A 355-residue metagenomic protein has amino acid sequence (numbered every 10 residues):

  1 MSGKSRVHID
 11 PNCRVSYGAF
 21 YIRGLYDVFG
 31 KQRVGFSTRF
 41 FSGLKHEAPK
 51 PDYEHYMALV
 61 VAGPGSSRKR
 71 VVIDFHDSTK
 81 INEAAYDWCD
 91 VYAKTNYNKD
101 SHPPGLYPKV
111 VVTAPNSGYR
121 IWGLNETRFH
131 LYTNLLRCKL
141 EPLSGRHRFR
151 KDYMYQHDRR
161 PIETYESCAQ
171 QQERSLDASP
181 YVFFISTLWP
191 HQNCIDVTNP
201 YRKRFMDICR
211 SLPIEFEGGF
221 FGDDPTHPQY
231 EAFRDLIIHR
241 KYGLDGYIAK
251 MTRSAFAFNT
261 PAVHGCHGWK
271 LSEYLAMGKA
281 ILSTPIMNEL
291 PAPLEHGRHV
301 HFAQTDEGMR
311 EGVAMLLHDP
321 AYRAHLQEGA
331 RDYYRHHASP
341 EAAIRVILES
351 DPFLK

Functional and structural regions predicted by a protein language model:
S2-G268, I286-A292: Nucleotide-sugar donor-binding catalytic core of glycosyltransferases
G30, G118, G145, R210 (+5 more regions): Generic surface-pattern signal
F233-I238, L244-L354: Catalytic binding pocket for nucleotide-activated donors in carbohydrate/polymer assembly enzymes
